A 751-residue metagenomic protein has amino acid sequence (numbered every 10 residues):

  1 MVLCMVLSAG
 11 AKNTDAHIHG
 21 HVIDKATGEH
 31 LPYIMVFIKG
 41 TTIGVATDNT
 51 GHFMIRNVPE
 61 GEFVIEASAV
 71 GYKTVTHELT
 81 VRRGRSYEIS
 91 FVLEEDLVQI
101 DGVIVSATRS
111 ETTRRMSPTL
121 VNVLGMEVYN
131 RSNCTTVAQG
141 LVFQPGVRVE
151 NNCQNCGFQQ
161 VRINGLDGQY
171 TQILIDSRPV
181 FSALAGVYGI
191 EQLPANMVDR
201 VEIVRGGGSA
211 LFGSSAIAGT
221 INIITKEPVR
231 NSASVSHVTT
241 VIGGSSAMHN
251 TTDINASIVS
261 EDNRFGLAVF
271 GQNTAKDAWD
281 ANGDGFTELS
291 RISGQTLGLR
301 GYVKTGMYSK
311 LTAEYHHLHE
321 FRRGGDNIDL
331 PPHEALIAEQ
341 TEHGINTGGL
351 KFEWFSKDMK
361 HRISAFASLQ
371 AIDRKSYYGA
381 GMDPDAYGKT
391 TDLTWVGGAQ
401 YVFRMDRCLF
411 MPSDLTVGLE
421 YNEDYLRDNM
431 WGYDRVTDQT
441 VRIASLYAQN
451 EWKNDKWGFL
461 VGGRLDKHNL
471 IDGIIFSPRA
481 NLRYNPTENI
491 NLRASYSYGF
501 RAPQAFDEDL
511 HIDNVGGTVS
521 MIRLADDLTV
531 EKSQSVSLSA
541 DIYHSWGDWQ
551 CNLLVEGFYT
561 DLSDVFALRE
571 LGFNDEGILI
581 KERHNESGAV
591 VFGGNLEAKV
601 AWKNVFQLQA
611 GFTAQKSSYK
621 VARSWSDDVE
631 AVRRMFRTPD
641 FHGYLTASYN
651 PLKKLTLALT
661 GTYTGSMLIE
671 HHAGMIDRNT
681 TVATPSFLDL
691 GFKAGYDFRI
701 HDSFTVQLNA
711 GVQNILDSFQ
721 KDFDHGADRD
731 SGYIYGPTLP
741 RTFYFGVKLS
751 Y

Functional and structural regions predicted by a protein language model:
I23, I34-K39, S68-Y72, R82 (+3 more regions): Short, acidic, small-residue-rich periplasmic hinge/interaction motif at the N-terminus of Gram-negative outer-membrane
R56, Q160-R162, R178-R205, K226: Short acidic/polar hinge/loop motifs at secondary-structure boundaries that mediate gating or recognition
A138-P179, D199: Extracytoplasmic beta-strand/coil segments of soluble accessory domains associated with Gram-negative outer-membrane
S182-L184, M197-D199, A210-N222, K226-G283 (+2 more regions): Outer-membrane beta-barrel translocator/receptor signature
I254, S364-Y378, R493, D527-H584 (+2 more regions): Membrane-embedded beta-barrel scaffold of Gram-negative outer-membrane proteins
K276-T296, Y302-I363, L369-D392: Flexible loop and strand-edge segments within Gram-negative outer membrane beta-barrel domains
K453-K456, G557-D561, E582-H672: Gram-negative outer-membrane beta-barrel transporters
S563-D564, K654, Y663-H672, Y696-Y751: C-terminal beta-signal and adjacent terminal beta-strands/loops of Gram-negative outer-membrane beta-barrel proteins
